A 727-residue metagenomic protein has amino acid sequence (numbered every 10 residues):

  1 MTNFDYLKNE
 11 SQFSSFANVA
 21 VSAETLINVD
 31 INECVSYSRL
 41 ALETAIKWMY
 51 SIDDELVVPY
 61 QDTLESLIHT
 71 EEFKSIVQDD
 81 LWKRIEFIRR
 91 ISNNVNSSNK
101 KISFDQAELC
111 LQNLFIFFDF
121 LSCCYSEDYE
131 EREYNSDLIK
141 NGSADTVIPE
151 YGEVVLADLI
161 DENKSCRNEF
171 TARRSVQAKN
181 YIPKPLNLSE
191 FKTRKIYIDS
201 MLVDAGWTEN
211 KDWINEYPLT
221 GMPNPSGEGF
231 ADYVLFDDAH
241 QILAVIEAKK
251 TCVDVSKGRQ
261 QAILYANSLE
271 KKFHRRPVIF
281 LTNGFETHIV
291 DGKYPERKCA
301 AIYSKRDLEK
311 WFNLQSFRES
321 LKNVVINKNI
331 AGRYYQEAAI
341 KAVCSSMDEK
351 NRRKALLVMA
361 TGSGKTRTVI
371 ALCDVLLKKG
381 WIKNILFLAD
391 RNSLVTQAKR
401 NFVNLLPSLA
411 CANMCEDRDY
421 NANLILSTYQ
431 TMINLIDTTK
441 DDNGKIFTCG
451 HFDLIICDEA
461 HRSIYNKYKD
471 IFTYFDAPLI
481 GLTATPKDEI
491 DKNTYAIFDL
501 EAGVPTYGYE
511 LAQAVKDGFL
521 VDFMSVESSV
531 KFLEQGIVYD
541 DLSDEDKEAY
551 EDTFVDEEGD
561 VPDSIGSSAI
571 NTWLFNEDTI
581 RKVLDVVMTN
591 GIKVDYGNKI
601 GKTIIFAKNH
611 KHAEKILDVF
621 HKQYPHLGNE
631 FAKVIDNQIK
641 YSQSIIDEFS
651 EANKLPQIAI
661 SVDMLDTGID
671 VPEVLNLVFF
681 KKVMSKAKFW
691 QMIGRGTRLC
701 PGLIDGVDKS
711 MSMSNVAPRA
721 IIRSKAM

Functional and structural regions predicted by a protein language model:
M1-I160: Amphipathic alpha-helical interface elements
D119-N384, S393, Q397-S408, N421-L424 (+6 more regions): ATP-dependent helicase/translocase motor core
E270, L454, G628, K633-M727: Conserved RecA-like P-loop NTPase helicase motor core
N392, N413-R418, Y429-N434, K608-H610 (+2 more regions): Conserved helicase motor
N392-E416, V619, Q623-L627: Conserved helix-turn-beta segment of the N-terminal RecA-like "Helicase ATP-binding" lobe in SF1/SF2 helicases
N423, F554, V561-S661: Conserved C-terminal RecA-like helicase domain
N443-G481: SF2 helicase catalytic motif II
K492-I600: Interdomain helical connector at the RecA1-RecA2 junction of SF1/SF2 helicase-like NTPases
